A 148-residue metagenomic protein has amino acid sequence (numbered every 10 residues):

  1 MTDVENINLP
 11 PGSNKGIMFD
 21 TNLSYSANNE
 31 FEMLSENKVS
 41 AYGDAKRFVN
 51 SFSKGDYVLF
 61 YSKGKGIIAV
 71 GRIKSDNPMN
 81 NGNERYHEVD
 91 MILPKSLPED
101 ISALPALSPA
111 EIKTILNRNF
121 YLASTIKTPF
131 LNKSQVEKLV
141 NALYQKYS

Functional and structural regions predicted by a protein language model:
M1-M18, V39-D44, N81-S148: Contiguous surface segments at macromolecular interaction interfaces
Y25-V39: Short, basic/aromatic beta-hairpin or loop at an interaction surface
S51-S53: Short, well-ordered loop/turn sites that connect or cap secondary structure elements
I67-P78: Short beta-strand-centered aromatic/proline hotspots
